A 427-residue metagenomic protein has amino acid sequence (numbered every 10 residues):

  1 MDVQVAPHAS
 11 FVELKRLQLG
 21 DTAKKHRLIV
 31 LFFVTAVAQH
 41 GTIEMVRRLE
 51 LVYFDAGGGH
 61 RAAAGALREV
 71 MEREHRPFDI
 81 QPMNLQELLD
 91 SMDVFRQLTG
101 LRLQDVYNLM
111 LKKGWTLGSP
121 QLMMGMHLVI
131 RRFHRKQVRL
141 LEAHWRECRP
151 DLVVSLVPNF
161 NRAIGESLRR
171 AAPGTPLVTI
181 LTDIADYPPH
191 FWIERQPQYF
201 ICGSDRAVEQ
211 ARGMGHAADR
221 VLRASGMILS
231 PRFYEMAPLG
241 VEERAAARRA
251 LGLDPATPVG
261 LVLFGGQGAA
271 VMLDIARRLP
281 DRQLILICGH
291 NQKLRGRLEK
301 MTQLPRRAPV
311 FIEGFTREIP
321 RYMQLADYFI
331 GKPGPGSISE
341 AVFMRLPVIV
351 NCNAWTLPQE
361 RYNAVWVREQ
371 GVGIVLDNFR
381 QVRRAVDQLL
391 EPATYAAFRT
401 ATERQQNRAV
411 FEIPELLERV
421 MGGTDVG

Functional and structural regions predicted by a protein language model:
A66-H144: Conserved N-terminal ligand/cofactor-binding loop architecture of enzyme catalytic domains
K113-G215, R220: Active-site and donor-binding regions of nucleotide-sugar-utilizing enzymes
Q198-F264: A nucleotide-sugar donor-handling region in carbohydrate enzymes
E243-L325: Donor-nucleotide binding loops and adjacent catalytic segments primarily of GT-B fold Leloir glycosyltransferases
Q324-S337: Acidic donor-binding loop of glycosyltransferase active sites
F329-G331, P347-L357: Short hydrophobic beta-strand element within catalytic cores of glycosyltransferases and related nucleotide-activated
T394-R408: A short, well-ordered alpha-helix in the C-terminal region of glycosyltransferases
N407-G427: C-terminal alpha-helical cap of glycosyltransferases
